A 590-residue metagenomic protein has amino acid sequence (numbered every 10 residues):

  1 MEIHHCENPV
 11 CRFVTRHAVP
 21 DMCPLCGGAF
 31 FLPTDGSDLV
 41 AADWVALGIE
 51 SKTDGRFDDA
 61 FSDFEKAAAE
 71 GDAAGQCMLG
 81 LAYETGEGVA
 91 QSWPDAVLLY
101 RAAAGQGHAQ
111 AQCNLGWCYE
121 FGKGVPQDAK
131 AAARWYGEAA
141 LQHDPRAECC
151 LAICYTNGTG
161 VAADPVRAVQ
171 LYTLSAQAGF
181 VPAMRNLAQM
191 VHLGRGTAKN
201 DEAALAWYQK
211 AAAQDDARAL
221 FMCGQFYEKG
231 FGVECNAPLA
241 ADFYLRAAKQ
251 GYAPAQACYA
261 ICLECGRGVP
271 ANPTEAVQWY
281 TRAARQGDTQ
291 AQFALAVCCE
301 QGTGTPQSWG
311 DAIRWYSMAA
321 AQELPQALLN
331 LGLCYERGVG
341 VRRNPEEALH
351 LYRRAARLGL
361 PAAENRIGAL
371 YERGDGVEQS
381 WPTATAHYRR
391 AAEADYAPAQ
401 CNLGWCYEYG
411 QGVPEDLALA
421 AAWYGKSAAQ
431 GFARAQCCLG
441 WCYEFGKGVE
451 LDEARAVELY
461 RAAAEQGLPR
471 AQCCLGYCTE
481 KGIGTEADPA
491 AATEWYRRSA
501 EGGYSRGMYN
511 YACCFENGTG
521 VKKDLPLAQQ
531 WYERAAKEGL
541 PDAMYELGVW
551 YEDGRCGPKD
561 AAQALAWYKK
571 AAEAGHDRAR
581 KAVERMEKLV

Functional and structural regions predicted by a protein language model:
I3-N8, P20: Residues immediately within or flanking Cys/His clusters that coordinate Zn2+ in small zinc-binding modules
E7-T15, G27: Cys/His-coordinated zinc-binding microdomains
G27-G36: Short Cys/His-rich micro-motifs in 6-15 aa windows
L39, A69-D72, T85-E87, S92 (+36 more regions): Short helix-capping/linker turns of helical repeat alpha-solenoids
W44-K52, M78-T85, N114-F121, C150-N157 (+14 more regions): Hydrophobic face of amphipathic alpha-helices that form TPR/SEL1-like repeat modules and related alpha-solenoid
